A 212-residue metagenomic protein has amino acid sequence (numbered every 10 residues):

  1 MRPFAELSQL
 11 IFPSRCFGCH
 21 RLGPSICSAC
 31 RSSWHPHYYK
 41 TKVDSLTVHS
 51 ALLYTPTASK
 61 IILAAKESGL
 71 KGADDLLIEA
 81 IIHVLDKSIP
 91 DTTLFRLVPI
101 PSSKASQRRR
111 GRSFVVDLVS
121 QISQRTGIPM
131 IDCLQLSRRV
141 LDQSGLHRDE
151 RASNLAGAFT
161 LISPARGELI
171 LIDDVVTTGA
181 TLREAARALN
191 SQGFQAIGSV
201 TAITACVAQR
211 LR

Functional and structural regions predicted by a protein language model:
M1-R212: Glycine-rich phosphate/pyrophosphate-handling loop used in enzymes and phosphotransfer proteins
